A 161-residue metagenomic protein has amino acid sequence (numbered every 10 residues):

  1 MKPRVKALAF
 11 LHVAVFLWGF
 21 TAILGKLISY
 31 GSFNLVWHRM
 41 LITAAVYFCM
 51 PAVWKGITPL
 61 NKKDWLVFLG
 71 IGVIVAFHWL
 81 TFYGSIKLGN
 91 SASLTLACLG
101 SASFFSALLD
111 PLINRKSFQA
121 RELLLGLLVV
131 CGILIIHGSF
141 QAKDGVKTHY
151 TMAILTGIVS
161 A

Functional and structural regions predicted by a protein language model:
M1-W37, G70-V73, F77, T81 (+1 more regions): Glycine-/small-residue-enriched transmembrane alpha-helix faces in small-molecule transporters and effluxers
P3-V5, G31-S32, L60-L66, A92 (+1 more regions): Membrane-helix interface segments
V15, M40-A44, L99-F104, G126-V129 (+2 more regions): Residue-level recognition of pore/gate-forming positions within transmembrane alpha-helices of multi-pass
I23, A44-N61, V130-K147: Membrane-interface helix-cap regions at the ends of transmembrane helices in multi-pass membrane proteins
N34, L41-A45, Y83-S117: Specific alpha-helical transmembrane segments that line the substrate/conduction pathway and gating interfaces
Y47, L69, L108, F118-F140 (+1 more regions): Hydrophobic transmembrane alpha-helices of multi-pass small-molecule transport proteins
W54-L94, I135: Specific transmembrane alpha-helical segments of multi-pass solute transporters/efflux pumps, especially DMT/EamA
K62, L96-L99, R115-I135, Y150-A153: Loop-to-transmembrane alpha-helix entry segments
